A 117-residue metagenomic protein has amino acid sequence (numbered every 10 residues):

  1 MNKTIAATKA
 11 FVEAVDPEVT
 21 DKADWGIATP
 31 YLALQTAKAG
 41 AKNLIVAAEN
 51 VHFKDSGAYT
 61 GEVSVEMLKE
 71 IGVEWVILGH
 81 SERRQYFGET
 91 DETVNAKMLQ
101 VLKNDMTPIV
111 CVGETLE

Functional and structural regions predicted by a protein language model:
M1, E70-W75: N-terminal binding-site loop/beta-alpha segment at the start of enzyme catalytic domains that lines or forms
M1-V63: Conserved N-terminal beta1-alpha1 strand-loop-helix module at the mouth
E18-K22, G72, V101-N104: A structural motif corresponding to the C-terminal end of an alpha-helix and its immediate exit/capping segment
D24-G26, N43-A47, E74-W75, D105-C111: Structural preference for beta-strand elements that scaffold enzyme active sites
P30, L68, G79-H80: Conserved, mostly hydrophobic/aromatic
V73, L78-R84: N-terminal glycine-rich phosphate/adenylate-binding segment common to multiple enzyme folds
E82-E117: Conserved anion-binding
